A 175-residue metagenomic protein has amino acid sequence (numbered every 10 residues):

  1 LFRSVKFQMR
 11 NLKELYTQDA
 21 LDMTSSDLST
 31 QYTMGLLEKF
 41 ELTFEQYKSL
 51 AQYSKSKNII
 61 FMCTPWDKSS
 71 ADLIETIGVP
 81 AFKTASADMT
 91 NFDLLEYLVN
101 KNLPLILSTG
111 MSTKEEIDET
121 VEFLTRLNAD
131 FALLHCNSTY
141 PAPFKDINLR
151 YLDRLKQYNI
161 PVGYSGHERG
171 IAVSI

Functional and structural regions predicted by a protein language model:
F2-I175: Catalytic cores and adjacent flexible loops of soluble metabolic enzymes that perform enolate/carbanion chemistry on
